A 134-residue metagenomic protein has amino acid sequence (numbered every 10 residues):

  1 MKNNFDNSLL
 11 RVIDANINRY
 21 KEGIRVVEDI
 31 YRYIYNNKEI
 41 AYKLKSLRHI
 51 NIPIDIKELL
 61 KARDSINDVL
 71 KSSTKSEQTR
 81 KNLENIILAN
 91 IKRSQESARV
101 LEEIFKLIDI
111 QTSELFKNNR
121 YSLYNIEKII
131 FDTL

Functional and structural regions predicted by a protein language model:
M1-A15, E22-L134: Structural preference for solvent-exposed beta-strand-turn elements and adjacent flexible terminal/loop segments within
